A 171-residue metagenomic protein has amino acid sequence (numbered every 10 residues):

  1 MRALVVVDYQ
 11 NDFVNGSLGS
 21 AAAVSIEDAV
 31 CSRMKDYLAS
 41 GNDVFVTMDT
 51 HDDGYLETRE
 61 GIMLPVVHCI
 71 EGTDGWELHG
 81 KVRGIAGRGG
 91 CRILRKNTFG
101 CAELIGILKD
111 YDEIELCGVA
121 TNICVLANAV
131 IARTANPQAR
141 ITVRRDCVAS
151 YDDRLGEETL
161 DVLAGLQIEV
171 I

Functional and structural regions predicted by a protein language model:
M1-I93, T142, D161, E169: Active-site acidic carboxylates
Y9, D49-T50, V119-T121, C147: Active-site metal-binding loops of divalent metal-dependent hydrolases
S17, L56-T58, L104-G106, A127-N128 (+1 more regions): Short, well-ordered secondary-structure micro-motifs
S32-D36, C124-N136: Histidine-anchored nucleotide/phosphate-binding helix
G72-N122: Internal catalytic-core helix/loop-beta-alpha segment that presents or stabilizes conserved functional determinants
E115, I131-T134, Y151: Metal-ion/cofactor- or nucleotide/acyl-coenzyme-handling active-site neighborhoods
R140-G156: Short, flexible loop segments at boundaries between secondary-structure elements
Y151-I171: Acidic two-metal-ion nuclease catalytic site recognized across multiple nuclease folds, prominently DnaQ/RNase D-T
